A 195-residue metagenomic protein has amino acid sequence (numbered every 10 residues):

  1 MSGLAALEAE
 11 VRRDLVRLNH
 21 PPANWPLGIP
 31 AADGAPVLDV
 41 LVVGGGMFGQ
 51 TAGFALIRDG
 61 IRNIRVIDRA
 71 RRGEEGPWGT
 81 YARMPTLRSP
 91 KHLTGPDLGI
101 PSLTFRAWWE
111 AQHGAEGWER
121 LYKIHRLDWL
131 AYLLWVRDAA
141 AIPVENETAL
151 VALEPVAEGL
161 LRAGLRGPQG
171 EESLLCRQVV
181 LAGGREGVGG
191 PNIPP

Functional and structural regions predicted by a protein language model:
M1-D39, R58-I61, G170-E172, E186-P195: Extreme N-terminal leader/targeting segments of oxidoreductases
P36-R65: N-terminal Rossmann-like FAD-binding beta1-loop-alpha1 element of flavoenzymes
L41-V43, L150, A163, E172-G187: Short hydrophobic core segments
F48, R72, E186: Conserved Rossmann-like nucleotide-cofactor binding loop
A52-G53, G76, P155, G190-N192: Short glycine-/acidic-enriched loop or helix-start segments at secondary-structure transitions that form or flank
D68-L127: Glycine-rich active-site loop/strand segments that organize a redox cofactor
L127-V144, L150, G183-G187: Helical element adjacent to the flavin cofactor pocket in flavoenzyme catalytic cores
N146-L161: A conserved short coil-to-beta-strand element within the FAD-binding core of flavoproteins
